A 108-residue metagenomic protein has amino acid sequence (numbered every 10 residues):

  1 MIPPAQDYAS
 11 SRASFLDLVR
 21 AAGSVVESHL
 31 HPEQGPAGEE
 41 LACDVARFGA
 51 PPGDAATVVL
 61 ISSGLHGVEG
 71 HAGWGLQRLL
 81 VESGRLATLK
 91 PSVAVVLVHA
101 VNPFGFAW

Functional and structural regions predicted by a protein language model:
M1-W108: Structured catalytic-domain cores with a bias toward divalent-metal coordination
